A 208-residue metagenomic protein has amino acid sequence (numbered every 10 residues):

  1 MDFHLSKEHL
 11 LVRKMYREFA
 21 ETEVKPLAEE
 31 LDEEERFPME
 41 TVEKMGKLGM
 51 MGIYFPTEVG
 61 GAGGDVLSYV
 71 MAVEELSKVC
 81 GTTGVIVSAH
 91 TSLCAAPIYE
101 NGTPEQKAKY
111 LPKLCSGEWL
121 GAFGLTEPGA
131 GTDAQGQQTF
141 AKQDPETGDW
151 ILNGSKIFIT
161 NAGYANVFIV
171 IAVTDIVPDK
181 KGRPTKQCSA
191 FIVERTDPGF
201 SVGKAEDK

Functional and structural regions predicted by a protein language model:
M1-V87, Q106-K109, K113-S116, Q143: Amphipathic, small/basic residue-rich leader segments at the start of a protein or domain
G49, T103, G154: Conserved G/P- and acidic residue-centered "switch" motifs that form tight phosphate/ATP-binding loops in soluble
E58, L125-A130, I157-F158, A205-K208: Short, solvent-exposed loop/turn elements at beta->coil junctions and helix N-caps that rim active or binding pockets
V85-E105, G131-A134, Q143: N-terminal glycine-rich flavin-associated loop
G117-L125: A short, Trp-centered hydrophobic/proline-enriched beta-strand micro-motif
D133-N153: Cytochrome P450 C-terminal beta-domain/meander region
G136-Q138, P198-K208: Flexible, small-/acidic-enriched active-site or ligand-binding loops
D149-G203: A short core secondary-structure module
